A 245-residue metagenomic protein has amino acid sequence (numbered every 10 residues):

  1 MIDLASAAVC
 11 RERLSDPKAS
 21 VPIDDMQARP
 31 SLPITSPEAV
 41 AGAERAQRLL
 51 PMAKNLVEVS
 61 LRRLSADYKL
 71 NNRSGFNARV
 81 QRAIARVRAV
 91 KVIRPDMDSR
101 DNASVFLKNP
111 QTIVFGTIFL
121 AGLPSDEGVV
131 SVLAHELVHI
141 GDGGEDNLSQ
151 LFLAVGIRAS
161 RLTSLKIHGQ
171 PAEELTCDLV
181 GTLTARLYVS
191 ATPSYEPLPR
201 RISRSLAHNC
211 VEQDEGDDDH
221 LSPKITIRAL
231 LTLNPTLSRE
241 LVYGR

Functional and structural regions predicted by a protein language model:
I2-L231, P235-G244: A Zn2+-metalloprotease active-site environment signal
